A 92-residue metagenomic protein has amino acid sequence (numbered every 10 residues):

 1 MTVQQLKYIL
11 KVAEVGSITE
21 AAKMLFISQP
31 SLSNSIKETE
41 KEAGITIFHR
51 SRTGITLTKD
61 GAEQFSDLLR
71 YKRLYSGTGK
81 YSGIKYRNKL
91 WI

Functional and structural regions predicted by a protein language model:
T2-Q5, Q29, G61: The N-cap/first-turn positions of alpha helices within or immediately adjacent to helix-turn-helix DNA-binding domains
V12-S28: Short helix-boundary/capping micro-motifs
S17-I18, I36, R50: Helix-turn-helix DNA-binding elements, focusing on the entry/boundary residues of the two helices that contact DNA
M24-L25, I36, A43, Q64: Core residues of bacterial helix-turn-helix
E40-L57: A short LG(V/I)-centered, amphipathic sequence patch enriched for acidic residue(s) preceding the LG motif
D60-L74: Short, solvent-exposed amphipathic helices
G83-I92: Interdomain hinge and pocket-entrance segments immediately C-terminal to HTH DNA-binding domains
